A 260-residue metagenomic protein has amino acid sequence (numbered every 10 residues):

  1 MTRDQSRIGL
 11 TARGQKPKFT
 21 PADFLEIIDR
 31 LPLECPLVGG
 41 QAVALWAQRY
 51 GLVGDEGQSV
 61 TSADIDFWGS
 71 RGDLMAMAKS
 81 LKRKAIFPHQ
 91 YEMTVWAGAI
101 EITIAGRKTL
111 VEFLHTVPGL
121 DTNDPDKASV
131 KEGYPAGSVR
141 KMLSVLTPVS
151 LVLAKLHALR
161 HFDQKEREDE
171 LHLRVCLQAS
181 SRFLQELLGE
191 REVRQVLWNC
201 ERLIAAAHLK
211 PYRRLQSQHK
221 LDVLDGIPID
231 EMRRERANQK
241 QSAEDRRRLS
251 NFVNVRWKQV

Functional and structural regions predicted by a protein language model:
M1-V260: Compositionally biased terminal segments of proteins
